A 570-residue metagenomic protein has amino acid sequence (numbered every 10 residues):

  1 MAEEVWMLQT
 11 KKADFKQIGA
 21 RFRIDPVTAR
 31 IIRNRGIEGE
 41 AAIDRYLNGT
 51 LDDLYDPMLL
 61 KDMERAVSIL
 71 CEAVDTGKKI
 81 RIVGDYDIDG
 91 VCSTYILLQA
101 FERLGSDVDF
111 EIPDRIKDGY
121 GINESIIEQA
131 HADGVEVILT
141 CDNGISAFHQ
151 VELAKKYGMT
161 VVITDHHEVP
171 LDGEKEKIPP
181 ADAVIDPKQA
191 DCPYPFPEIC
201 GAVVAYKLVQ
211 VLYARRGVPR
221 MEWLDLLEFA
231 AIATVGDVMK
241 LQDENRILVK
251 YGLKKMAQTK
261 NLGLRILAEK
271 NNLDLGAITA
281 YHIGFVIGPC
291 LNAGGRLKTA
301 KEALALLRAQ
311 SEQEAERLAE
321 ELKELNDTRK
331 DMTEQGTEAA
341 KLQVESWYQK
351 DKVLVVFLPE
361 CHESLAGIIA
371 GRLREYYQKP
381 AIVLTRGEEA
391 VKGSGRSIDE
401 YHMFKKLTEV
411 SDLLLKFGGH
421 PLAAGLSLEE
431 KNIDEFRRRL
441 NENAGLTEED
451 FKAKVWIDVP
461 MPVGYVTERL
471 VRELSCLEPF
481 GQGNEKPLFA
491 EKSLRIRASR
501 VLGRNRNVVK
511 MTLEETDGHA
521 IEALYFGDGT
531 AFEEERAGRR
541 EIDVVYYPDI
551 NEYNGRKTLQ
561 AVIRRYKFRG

Functional and structural regions predicted by a protein language model:
M1-E3, D549: Peripheral peptide segments
A2, L8-V137, Y157-G158, P180 (+4 more regions): Hydrophobic helix-and-loop "lid/oligomerization" segment in the mid-to-C-terminal part of catalytic domains
S68, E72-K78, E314-L318, L322-F357 (+1 more regions): Mid-to-C-terminal polyanion-binding domains and interfaces
D109, V162, E534: Conserved beta-strand positions in the Rossmann-like core of class I SAM-dependent methyltransferases
D114, D186-K188, T385, K567: Residues at the C-termini of beta-strands that transition into short coil/loop
E128-E198, A202, Y206-R215, D225 (+1 more regions): Active-site cavity-forming subdomains of large catalytic enzyme subunits
H166-H167, H362, H420, V508: Histidine-centered active-site/metal-ligand motif
V203, G367, G371, V544: Short alpha-helical basic/polar micro-motif
